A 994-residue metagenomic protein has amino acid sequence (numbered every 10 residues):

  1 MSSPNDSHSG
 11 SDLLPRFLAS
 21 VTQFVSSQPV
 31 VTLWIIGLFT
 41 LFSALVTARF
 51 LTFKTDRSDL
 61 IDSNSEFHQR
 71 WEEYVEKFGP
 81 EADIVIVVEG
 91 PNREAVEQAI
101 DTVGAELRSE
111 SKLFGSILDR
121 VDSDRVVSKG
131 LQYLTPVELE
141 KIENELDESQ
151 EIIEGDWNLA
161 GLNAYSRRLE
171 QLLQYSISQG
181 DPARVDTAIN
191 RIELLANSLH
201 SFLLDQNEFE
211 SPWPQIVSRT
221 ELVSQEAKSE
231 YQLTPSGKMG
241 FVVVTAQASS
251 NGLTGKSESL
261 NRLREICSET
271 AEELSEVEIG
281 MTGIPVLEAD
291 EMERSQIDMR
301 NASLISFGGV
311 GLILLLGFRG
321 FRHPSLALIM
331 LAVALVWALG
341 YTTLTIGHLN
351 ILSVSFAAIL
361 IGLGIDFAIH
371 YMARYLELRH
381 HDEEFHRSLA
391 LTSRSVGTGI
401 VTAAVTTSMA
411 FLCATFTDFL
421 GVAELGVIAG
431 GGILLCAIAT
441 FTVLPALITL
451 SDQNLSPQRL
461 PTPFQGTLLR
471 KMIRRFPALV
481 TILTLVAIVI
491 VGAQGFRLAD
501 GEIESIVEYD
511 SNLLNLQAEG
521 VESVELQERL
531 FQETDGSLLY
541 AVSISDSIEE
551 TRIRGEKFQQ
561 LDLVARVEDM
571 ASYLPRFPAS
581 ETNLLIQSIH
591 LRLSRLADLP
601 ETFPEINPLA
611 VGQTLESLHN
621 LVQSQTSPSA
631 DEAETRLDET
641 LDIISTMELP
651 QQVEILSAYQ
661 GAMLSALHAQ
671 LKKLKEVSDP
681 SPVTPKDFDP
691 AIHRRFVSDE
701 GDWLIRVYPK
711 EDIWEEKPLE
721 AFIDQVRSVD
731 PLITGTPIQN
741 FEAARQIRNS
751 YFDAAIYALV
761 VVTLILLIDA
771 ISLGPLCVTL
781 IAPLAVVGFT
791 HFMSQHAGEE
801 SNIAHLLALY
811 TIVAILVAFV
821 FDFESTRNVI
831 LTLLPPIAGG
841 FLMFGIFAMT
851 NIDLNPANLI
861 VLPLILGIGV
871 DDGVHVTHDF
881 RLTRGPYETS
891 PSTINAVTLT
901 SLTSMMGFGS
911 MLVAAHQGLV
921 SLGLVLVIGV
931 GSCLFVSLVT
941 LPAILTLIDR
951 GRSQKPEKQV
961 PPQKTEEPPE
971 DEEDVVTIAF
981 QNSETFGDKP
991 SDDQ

Functional and structural regions predicted by a protein language model:
M1-T55, Q69-E73, A248-T254, E258-S511 (+1 more regions): Membrane-embedded transmembrane helical bundles of large multi-pass transporters/channels
L51-P136, D510-L516, Q527-L563: Juxtamembrane extramembrane loops of integral membrane proteins
F67, L514-E528, S681-F688, R748: A general structural motif
D83, P477-E601: Juxtamembrane segments of multi-pass membrane proteins
I84-E89, M239-S249, E502-L514, D535-A541 (+1 more regions): Short, hydrophobic beta-strand segments
R93-Y175, Q559-Q613: Solvent-exposed, membrane-proximal periplasmic/extracellular interface segments of envelope transport and secretion
S111-V127, S275-G283, T481, A565-A571 (+2 more regions): Short beta-strand elements
S178-G320, H619-V762: Extracytoplasmic
